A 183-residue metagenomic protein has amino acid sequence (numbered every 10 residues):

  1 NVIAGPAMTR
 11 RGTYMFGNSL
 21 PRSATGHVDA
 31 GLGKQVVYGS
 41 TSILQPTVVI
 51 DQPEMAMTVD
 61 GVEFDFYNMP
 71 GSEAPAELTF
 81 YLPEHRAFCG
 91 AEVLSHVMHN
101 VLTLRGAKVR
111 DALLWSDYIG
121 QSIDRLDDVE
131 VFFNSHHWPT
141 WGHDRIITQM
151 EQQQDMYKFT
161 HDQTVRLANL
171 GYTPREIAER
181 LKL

Functional and structural regions predicted by a protein language model:
V2-V36, I123-V131, S135-L183: Accessory terminal helices/loops
Y38-Q45, E54-R166: Metallo-beta-lactamase
